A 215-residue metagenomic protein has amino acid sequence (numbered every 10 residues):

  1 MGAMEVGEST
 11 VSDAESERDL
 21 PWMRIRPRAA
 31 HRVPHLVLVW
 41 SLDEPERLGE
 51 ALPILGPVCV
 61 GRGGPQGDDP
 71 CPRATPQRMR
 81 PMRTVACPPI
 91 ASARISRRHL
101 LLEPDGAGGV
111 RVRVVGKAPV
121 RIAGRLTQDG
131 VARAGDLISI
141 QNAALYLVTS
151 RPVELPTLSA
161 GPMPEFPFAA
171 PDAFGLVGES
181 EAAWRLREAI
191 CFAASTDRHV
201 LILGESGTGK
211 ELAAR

Functional and structural regions predicted by a protein language model:
M1-A91: Intrinsically disordered, low-complexity acidic Ser/Thr-rich regulatory segments
G2-D13, R18, M23, V60 (+3 more regions): C-terminal boundary/linker segments immediately following FHA domains
R28, A91-R94, E103, G175 (+1 more regions): Replace "in large, NTP-powered and nucleic-acid-processing enzymes" with "in large, NTP-powered factors and other
L38-L42, P104, T149, G204: Residue-level signal for short segments within beta-strands and strand-turn junctions of well-structured beta-sheet
E44-E50, R125, I190, S195: Conserved ATP-binding/catalytic core of the eukaryotic-like protein kinase fold, especially serine/threonine kinases
P45, R83, P88, R125 (+2 more regions): Preference for short coil/turn "hinge" residues that link or interrupt alpha-helices
P53-S139: Forkhead-associated
V58, F166-R215: AAA+ ATPase active-site-proximal loops
